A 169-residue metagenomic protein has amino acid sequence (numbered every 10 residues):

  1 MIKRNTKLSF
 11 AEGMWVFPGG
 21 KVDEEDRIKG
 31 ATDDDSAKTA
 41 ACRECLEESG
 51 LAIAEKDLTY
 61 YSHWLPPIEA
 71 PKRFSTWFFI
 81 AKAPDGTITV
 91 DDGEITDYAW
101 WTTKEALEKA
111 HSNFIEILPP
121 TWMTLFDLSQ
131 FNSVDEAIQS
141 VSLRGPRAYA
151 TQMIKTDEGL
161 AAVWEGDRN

Functional and structural regions predicted by a protein language model:
M1-E47, E105-E108, S112, Q130: Conserved Nudix-box catalytic region and its N-terminal flanking loop in Nudix hydrolases and closely related
K3, I80-K82, W100-T102: Short, well-ordered beta-strand micro-motif
A52-Y60: A short coil-to-beta-strand element that immediately follows conserved catalytic motifs
S62-T87, T121, D127-F131: Active-site-adjacent beta-strand/loop module that shapes the phosphate/pyrophosphate-binding cleft
T87-T89, I117, F131-I138: Substrate-binding/catalytic groove segments of enzymes that remodel or degrade extracellular structural polymers
V90-E116, P146: NUDIX/MutT-family hydrolases
W101-K104, M123-T124, L128-F131, E136: Core catalytic alpha/beta fold that binds nucleotide/phospho-ligands
V134-N169: Core RNA-modification/binding signature centered on pseudouridine synthases
